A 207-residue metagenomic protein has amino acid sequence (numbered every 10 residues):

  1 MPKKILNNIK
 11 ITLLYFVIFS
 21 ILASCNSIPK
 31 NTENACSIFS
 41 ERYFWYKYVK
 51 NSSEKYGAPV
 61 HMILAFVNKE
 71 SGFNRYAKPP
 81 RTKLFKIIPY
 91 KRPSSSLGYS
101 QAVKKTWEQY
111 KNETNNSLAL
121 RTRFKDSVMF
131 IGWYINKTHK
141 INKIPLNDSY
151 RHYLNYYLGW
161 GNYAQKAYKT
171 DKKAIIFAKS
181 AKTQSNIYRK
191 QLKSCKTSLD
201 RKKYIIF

Functional and structural regions predicted by a protein language model:
P2-L13: Bacterial N-terminal signal peptides that target proteins for export
L14-S20: Hydrophobic membrane-insertion alpha-helices, especially the h-region of bacterial N-terminal signal peptides
A23-S24: C-terminal motif of bacterial Sec signal peptides marking the signal peptidase cleavage site
S27-D200, I206: Catalytic glycan-binding domains that act on GlcNAc-containing polysaccharides
